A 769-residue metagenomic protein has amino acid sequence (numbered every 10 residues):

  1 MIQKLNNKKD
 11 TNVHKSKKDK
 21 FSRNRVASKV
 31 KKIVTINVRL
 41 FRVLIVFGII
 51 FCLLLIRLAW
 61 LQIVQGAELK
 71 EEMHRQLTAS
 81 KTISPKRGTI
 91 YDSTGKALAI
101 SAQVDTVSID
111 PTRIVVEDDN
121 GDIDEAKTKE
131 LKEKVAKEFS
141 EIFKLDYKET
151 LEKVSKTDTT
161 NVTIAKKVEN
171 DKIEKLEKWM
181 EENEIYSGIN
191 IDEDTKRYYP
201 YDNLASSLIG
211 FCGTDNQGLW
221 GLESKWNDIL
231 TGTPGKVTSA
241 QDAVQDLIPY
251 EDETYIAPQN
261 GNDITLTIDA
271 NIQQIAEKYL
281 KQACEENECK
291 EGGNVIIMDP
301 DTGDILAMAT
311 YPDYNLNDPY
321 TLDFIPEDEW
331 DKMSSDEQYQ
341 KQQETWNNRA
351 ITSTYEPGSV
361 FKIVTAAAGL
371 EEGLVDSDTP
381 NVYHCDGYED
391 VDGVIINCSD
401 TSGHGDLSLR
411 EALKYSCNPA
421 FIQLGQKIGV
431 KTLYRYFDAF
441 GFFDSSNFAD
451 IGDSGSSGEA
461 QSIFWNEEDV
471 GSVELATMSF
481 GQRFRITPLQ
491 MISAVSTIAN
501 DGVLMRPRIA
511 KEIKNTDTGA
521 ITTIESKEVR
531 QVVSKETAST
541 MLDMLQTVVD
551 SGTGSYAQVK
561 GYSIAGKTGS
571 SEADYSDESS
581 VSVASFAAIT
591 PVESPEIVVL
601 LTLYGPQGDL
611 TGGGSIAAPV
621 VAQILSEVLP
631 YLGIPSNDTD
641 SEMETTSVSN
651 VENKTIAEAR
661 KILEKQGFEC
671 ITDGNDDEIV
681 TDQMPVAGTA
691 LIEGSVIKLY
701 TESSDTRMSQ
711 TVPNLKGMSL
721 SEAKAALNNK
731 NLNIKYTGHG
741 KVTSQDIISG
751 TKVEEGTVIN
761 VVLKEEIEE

Functional and structural regions predicted by a protein language model:
M1-I325, T354, K431-D438, Q558-V559 (+6 more regions): Periplasmic/cell-envelope proteins involved in peptidoglycan metabolism and beta-lactam response
I83-K86, S93, S101-V104, T159 (+23 more regions): Extracytoplasmic
P85, A126-E133, K166-N170, N216-W220 (+15 more regions): Soluble non-cytosolic domains of exported or imported proteins
A99, D105, D242-Y255, D301-V360 (+1 more regions): Beta-lactam-recognizing serine transpeptidase/beta-lactamase-like catalytic domain environment
E149-T159, K196, C289-T302, D386 (+5 more regions): Acidic/histidine-enriched alpha-helical segments
D194, Y279-L280, G292, A350-I351 (+5 more regions): Short beta-alpha junctions and helix-cap segments that line functional grooves
T231, V375-D376, N653, G717: Glycine-centered C-terminal helix-capping/turn motifs at helix ends
T523, G561, A565, L601-E769: Ligand-recognition elements built from short beta-strands and adjacent flexible loops
